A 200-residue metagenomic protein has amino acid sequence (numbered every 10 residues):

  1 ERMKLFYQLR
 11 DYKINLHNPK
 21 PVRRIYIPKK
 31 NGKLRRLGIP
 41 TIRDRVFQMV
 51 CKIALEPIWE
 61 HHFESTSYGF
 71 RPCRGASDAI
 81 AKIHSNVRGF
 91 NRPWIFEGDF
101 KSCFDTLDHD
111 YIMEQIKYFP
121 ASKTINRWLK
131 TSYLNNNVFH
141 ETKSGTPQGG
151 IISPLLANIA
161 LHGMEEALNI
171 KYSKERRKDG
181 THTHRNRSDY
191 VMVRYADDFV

Functional and structural regions predicted by a protein language model:
E1-M3: Non-catalytic, polymerase-adjacent accessory regions of viral genome-replication enzymes
Y12-I25, S65-T66, R71-R74, D78-V200: Conserved polymerase palm-domain catalytic core
H17-P19, K29-N31, I42: A short catalytic or substrate-binding loop motif that flags glycine-/basic-rich loops and adjacent residues that bind
I25-K33, L55, H140: Residues forming anionic-ligand binding surfaces in small-molecule and nucleic-acid pockets of primarily soluble enzymes
K29, I53, G98-F100: Residues immediately flanking
R36-T41: Conserved phosphate-binding loops in nucleotide/dinucleotide-binding enzymes
F47-L55, L156-A157: Active/ligand-binding-proximal structured segments within catalytic/core domains that scaffold catalytic residues
I53, P57-T66: Charged boundary/loop elements
